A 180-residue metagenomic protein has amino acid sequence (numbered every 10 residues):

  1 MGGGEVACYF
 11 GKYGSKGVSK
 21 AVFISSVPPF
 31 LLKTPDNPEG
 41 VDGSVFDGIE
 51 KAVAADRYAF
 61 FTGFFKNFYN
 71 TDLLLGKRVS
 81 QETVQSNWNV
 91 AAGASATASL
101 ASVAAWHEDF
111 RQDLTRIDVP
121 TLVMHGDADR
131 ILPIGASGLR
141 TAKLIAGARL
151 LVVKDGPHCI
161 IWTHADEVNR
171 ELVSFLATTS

Functional and structural regions predicted by a protein language model:
G2-G3: Catalytic nucleophile loop
A7-A55: Flexible "cap/lid" loop of the alpha/beta hydrolase fold
L32-G40, K51-T115: Conserved alpha/beta-hydrolase catalytic His-Asp/Glu region
A94, L132, I160-H164: Residue-level signal for the nucleotide or nucleotide-sugar donor/cofactor binding architecture
I117, V123-H125, D129: Short beta-strand/loop motif that positions the catalytic acidic residue of the alpha/beta-hydrolase fold
D127-R130, D155-P157: Acidic beta-to-alpha connecting loop that harbors the catalytic carboxylate
R130-A136: Conserved alpha/beta-hydrolase "acid-adjacent" motif
A146-S180: Catalytic active-site module of serine/aspartate enzymes centered on a nucleophile-bearing elbow/loop
